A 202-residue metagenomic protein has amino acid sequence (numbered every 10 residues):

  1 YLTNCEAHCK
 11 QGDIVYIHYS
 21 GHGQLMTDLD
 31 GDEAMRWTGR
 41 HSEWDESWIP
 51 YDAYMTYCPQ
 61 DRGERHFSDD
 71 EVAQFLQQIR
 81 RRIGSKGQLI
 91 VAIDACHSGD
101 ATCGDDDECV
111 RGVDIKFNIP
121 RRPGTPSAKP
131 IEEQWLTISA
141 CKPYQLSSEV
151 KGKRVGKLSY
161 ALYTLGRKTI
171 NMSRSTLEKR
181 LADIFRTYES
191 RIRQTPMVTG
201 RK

Functional and structural regions predicted by a protein language model:
Y1-S20, Q24-D106, M172-R180: Caspase-like (clan CD) cysteine peptidase catalytic core
S20, Y51-M55, C141-P143, S147-S148 (+1 more regions): Cell-envelope and extracellular/periplasmic
R36, V110-G112, V155-Y160: Short, low-complexity, polar/charged sequence segments that are solvent-exposed and flexible
E43, I131-E133, K157: Short, solvent-exposed loop/turn segments at the edges of secondary structure
G63-D70, L136, Y144-Y160: A short beta-strand-to-alpha-helix junction
L89, A95-G152: Extracellular S/T/G-rich loop segment that most often corresponds to the catalytic His/Ser-adjacent loop
K129, K142, A161, L165-K202: Caspase-like cysteine protease fold
